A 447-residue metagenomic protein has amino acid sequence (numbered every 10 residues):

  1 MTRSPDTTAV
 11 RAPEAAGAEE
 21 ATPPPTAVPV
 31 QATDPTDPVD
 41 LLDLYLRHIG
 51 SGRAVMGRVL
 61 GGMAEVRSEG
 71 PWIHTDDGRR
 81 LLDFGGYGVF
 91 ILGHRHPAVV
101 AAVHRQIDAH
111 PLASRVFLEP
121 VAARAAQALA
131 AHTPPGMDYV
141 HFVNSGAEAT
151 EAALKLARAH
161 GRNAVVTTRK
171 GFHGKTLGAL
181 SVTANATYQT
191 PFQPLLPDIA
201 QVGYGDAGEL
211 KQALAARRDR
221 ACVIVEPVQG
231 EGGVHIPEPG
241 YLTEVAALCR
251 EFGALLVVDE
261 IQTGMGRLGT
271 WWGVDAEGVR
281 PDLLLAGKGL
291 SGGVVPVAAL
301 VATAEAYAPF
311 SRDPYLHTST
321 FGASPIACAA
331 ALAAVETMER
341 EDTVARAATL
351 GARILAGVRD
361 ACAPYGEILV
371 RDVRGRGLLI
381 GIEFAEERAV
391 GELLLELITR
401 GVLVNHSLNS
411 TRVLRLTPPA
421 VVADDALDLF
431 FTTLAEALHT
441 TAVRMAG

Functional and structural regions predicted by a protein language model:
T2-P13, E19-G447: Conserved N-terminal phosphate-binding loop of PLP-dependent enzymes in the Aspartate aminotransferase
